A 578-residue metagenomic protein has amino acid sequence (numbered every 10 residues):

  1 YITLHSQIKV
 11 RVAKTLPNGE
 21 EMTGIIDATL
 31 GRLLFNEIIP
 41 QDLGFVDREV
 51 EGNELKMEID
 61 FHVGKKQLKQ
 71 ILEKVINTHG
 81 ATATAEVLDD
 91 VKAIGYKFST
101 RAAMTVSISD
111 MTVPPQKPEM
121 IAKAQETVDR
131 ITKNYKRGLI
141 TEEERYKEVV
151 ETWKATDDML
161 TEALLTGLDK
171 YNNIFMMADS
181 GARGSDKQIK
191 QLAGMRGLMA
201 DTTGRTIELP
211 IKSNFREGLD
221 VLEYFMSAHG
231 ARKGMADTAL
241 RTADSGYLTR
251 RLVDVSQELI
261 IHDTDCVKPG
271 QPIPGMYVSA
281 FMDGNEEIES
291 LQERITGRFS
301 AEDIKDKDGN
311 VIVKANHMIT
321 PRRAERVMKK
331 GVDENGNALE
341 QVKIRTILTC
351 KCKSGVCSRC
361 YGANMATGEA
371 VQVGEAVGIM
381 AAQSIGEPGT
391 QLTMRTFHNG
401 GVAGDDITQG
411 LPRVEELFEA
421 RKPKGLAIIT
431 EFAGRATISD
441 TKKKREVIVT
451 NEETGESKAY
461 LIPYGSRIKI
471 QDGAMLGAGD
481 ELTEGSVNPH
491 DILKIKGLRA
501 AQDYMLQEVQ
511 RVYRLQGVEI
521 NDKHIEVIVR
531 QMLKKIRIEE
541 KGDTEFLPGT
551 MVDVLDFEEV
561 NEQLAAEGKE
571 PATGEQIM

Functional and structural regions predicted by a protein language model:
Y1-D89, I121, E126-T127, K136 (+4 more regions): Intrinsically disordered, low-complexity regulatory segments
G80, K92-T112: Class II aminoacyl-tRNA synthetase catalytic cores and aaRS-like
G95-S99, G197, L533-R537: Short alpha-helix boundary/capping elements
A103-R137, T141: Short His/Asp/Glu-rich catalytic/ion-coordination signatures at enzyme active sites or charged loops
V113, T206-I207: Short secondary-structure boundary/capping segments
E143-R196: Gly/Pro-rich turn-and-neighbor structural signature
M176-A193, A200-T203, L209, R216-M226: Pore-lining transmembrane helices
